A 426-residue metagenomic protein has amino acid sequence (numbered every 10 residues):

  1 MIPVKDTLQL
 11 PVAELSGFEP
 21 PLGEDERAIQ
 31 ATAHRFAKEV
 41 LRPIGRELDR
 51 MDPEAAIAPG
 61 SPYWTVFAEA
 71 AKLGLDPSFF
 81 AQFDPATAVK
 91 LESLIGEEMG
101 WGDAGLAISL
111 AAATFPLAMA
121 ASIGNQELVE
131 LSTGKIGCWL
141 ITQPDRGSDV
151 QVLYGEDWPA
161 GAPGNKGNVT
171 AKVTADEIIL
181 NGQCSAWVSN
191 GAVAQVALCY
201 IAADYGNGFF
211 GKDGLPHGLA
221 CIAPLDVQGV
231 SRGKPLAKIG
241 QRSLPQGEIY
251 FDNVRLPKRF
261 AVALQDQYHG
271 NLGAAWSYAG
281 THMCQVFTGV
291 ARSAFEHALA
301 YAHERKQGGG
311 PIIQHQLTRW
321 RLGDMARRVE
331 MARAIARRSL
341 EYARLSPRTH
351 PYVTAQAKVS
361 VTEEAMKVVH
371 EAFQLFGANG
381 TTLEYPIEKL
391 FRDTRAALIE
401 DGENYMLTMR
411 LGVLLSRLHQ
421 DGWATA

Functional and structural regions predicted by a protein language model:
M1-L110, L418-A426: Amphipathic, small/basic residue-rich leader segments at the start of a protein or domain
I2-F18, I95, F376-A426: Glycine-rich phosphate/cofactor-binding loops in nucleotide/flavin-utilizing enzymes
F18-E24, A28-I29, S231-V329, A397 (+1 more regions): Glycine-rich beta->alpha junctions and the first turn(s) of the following alpha-helix
R42-E54, H303, Q307-G310, A326-S360 (+1 more regions): C-terminal helix-coil-helix/basic helical segment that borders enzyme active sites and/or dimer interfaces and provides
F80-A81, A104-Q126, G147: N-terminal glycine-rich flavin-associated loop
C138-K172: A gly/ser-rich beta-alpha-beta helix-loop segment of oxidoreductase catalytic cores
E177, N181-S231: A short core secondary-structure module
S185-G191, G280-M283, A397-E403: Glycine-rich phosphate/pyrophosphate-binding beta-alpha loops
